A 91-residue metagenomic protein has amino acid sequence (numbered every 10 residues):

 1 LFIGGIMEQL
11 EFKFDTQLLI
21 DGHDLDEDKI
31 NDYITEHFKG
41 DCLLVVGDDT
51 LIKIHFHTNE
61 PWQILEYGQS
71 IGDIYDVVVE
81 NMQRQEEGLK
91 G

Functional and structural regions predicted by a protein language model:
L1-G91: N-terminal loops that bind phosphate or other acidic moieties and the adjacent beta-alpha structural core
